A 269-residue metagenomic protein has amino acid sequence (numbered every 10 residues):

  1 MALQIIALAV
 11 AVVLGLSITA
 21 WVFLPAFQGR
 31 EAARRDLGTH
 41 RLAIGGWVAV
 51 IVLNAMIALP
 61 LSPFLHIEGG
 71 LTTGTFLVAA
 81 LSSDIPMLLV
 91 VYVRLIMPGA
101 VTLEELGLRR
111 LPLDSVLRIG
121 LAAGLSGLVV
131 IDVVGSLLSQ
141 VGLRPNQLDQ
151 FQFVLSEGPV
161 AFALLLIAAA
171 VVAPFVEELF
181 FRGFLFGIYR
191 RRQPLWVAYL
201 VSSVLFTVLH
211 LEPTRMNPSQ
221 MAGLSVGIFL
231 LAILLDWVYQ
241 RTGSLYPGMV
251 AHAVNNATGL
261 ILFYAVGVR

Functional and structural regions predicted by a protein language model:
M1-E105, L260-R269: N-terminal, membrane-interfacial amphipathic/helix-forming hydrophobic leader that caps and precedes the first
I5-T19, L128-S136, V141-R269: Transmembrane helix-loop-helix hairpins at the membrane interface of multi-pass integral membrane proteins
G38-H40, P112, L166, Q240: Residues at the start of alpha-helices and the adjacent loop-to-helix junctions
I44-A55, A80-L88, V116-D132, L166 (+6 more regions): Alpha-helical transmembrane spans of integral membrane proteins, capturing the lipid-embedded, hydrophobic core of TM
P60-L81, V93-A173, R269: Juxtamembrane helix-loop-helix connectors linking adjacent transmembrane helices in multi-pass membrane enzymes
